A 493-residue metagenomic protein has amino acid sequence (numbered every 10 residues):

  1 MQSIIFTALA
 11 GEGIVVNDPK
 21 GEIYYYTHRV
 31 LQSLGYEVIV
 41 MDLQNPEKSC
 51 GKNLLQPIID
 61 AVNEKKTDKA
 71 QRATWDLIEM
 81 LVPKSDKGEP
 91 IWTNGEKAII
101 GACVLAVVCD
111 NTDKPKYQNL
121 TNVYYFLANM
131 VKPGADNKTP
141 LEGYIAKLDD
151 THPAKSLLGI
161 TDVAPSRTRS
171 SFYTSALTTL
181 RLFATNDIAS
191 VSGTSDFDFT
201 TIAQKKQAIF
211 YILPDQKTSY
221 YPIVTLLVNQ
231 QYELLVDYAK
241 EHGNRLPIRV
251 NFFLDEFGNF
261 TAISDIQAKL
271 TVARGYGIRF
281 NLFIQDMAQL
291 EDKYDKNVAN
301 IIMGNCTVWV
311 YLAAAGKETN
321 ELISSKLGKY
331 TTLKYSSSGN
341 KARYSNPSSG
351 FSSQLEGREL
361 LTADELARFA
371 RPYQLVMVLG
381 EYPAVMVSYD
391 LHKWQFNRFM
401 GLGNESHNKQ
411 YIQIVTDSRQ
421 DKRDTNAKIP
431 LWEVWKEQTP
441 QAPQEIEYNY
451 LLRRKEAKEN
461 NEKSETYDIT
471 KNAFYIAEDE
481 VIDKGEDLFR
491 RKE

Functional and structural regions predicted by a protein language model:
M1-I278, K293-Y294, D364-V385, K393-K492: P-loop NTPase motor domains
P222-N229, V308, S353-G357, V387: Hydrophobic alpha-helical segments involved in membrane association or supramolecular assembly
L270-V272, Y276-V378: Conserved ATP-driven motor cores of ASCE-family P-loop NTPases powering translocation/secretion/packaging/pilus
D390: Short, surface-exposed polybasic-aromatic patches that bind anionic ligands, especially phosphate groups
